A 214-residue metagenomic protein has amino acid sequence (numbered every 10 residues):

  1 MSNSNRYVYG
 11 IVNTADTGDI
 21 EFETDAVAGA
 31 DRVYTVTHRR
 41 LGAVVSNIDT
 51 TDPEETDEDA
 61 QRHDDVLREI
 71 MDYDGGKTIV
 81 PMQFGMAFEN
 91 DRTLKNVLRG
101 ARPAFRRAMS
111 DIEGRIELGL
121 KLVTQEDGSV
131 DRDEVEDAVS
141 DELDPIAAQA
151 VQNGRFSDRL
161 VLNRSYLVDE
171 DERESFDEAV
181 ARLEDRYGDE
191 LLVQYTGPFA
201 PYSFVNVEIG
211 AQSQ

Functional and structural regions predicted by a protein language model:
M1-V161, E170-A181, D185-Q214: Long, contiguous binding/interaction regions
R164: Conserved active-site beta-strand-loop modules that form the wall/rim of enzyme catalytic pockets and either contain
L167: Short hydrophobic/aromatic beta-strand micro-patches that form the beta-sheet surface supporting nucleotide- or nucleic
